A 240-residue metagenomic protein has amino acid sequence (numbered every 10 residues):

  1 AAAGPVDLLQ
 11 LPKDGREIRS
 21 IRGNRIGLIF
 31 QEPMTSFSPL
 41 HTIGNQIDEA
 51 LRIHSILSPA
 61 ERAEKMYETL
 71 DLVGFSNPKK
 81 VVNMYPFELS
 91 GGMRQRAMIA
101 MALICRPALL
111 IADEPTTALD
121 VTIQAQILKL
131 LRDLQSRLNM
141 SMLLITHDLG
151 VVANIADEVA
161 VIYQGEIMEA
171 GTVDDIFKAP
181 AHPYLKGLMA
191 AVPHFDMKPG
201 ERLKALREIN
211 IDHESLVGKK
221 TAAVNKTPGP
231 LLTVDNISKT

Functional and structural regions predicted by a protein language model:
A2-G27, I53, D175-P180: ABC ATPase NBD coupling module
P5, S76-K79, V173-T233: Short catalytic/signature loops enriched in Gly
E61-K80: Conserved ABC ATPase "signature" region
I104-A108: A short, proline-enriched helix->beta-strand linker immediately N-terminal to the Walker B motif in ABC-type P-loop
V152-N154: A short, surface-exposed alpha-helical micro-motif characterized by mixed small hydrophobic and charged/polar residues
E158, A170: Short, glycine/charged-rich "phosphate-handling" switch motifs in NTP-dependent and phosphotransfer domains
